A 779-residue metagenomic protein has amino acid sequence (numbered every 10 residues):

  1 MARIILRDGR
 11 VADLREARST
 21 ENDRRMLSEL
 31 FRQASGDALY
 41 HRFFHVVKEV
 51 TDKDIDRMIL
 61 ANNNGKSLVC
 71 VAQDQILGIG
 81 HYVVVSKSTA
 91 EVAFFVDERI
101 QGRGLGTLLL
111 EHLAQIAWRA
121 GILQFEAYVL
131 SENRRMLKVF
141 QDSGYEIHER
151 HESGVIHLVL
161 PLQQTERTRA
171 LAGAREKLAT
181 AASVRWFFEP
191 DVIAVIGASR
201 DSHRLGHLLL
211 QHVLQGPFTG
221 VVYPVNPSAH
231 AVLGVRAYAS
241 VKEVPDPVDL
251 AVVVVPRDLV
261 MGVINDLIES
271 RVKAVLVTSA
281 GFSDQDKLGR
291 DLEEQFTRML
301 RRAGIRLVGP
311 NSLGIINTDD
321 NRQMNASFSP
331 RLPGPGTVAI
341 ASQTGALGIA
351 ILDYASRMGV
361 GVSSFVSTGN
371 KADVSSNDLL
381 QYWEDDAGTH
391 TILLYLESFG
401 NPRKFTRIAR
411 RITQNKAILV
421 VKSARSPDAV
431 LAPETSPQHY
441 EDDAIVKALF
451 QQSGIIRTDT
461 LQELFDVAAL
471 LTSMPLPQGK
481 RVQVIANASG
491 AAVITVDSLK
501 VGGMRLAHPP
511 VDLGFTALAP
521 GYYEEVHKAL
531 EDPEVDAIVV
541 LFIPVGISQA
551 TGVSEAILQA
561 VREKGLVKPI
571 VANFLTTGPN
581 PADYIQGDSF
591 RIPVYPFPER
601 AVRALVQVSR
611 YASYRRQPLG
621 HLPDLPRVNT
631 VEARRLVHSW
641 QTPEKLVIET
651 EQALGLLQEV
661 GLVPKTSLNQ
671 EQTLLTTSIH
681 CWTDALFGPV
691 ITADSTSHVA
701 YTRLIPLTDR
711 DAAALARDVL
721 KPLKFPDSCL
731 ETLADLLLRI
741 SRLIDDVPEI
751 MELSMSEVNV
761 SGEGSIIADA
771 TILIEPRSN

Functional and structural regions predicted by a protein language model:
M1-A179, S183-V184: Long, contiguous binding/interaction regions
T165-N779: Catalytic-core regions of core metabolic enzymes, especially those transforming organic acids/acyl-group intermediates
